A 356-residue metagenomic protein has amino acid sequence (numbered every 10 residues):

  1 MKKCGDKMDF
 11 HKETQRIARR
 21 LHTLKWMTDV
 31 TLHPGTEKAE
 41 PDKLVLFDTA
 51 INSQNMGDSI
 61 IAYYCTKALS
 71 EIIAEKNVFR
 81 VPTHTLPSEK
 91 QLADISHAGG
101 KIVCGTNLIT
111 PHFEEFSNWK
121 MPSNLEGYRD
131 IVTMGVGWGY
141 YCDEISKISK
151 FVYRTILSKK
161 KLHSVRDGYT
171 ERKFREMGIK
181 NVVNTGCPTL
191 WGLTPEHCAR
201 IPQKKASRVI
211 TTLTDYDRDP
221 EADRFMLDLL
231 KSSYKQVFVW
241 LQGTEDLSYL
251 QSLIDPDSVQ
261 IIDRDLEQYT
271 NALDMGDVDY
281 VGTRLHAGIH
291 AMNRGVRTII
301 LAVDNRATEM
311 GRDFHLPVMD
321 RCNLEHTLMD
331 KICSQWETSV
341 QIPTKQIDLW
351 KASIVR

Functional and structural regions predicted by a protein language model:
K2-R356: Active-site anion-handling motifs in enzyme catalytic cores
